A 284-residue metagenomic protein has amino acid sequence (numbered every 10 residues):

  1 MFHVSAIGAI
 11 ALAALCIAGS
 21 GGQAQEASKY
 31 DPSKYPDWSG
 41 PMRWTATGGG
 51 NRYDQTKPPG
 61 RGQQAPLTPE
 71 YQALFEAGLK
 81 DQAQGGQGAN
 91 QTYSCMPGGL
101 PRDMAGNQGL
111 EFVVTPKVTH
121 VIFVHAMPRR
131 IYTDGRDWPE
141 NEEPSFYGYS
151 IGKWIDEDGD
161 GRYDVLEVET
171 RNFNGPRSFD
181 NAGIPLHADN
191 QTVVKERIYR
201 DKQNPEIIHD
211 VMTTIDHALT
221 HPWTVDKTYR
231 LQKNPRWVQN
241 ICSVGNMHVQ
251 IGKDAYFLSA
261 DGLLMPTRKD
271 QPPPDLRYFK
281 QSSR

Functional and structural regions predicted by a protein language model:
F2, S20-R284: PEST-like low-complexity, intrinsically disordered acidic/proline/serine-rich tracts that flank trafficking/processing
I7-A18: Bacterial N-terminal signal peptides
